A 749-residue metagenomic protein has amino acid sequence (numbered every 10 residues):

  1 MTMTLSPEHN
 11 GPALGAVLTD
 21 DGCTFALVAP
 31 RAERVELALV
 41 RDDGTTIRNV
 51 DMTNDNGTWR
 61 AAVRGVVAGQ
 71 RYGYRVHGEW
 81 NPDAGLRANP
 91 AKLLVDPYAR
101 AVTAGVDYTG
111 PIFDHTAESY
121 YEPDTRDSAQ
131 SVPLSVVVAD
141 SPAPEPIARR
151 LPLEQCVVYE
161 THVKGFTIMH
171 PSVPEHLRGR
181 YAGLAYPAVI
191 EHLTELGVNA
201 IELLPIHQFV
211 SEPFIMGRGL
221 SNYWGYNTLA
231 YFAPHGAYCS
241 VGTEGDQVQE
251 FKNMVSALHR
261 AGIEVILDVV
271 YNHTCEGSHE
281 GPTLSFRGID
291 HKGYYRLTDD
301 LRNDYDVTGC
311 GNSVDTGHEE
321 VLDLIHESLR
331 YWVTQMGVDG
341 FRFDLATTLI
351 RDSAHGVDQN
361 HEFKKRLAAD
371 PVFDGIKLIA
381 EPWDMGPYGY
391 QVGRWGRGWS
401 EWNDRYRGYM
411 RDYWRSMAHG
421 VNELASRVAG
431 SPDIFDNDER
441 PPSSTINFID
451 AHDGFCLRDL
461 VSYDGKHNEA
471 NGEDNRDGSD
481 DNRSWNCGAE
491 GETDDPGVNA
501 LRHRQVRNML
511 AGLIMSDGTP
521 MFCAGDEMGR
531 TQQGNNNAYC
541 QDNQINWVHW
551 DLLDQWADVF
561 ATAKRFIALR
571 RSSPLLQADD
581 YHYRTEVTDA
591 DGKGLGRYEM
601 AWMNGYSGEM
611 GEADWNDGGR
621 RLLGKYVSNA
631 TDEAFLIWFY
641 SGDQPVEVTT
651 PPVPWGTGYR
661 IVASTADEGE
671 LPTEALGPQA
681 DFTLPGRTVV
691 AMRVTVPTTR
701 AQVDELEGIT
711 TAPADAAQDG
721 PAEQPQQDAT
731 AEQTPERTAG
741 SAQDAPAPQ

Functional and structural regions predicted by a protein language model:
M1-Y159, K164, T493, V498-H503 (+3 more regions): Carbohydrate-interacting/catalytic domains
L27, Y74, T161, L203 (+9 more regions): Conserved, mostly hydrophobic/aromatic
E33, N199-I201, D339, T519-P520: Short acidic/polar active-site loop segments enriched in Thr and Asp
R48, H170-P187, Y463-N468, G669-A680: Short, polar loop/linker segments at the starts of domains and inter-domain junctions
V76-A143, E212-N227, A261, G281-Y305 (+2 more regions): Core domains of carbohydrate- and sulfate-ester-processing enzymes
V157-Y159, I201, V265-L267, F341 (+2 more regions): Hydrophobic faces of well-ordered beta-strands that scaffold small-molecule active sites in alpha/beta enzyme cores
H162-V338, L345-A369, I434: Substrate-binding/active-site clefts of carbohydrate-active enzymes
I350-S353, D358-A524, G529, N537-Q541 (+3 more regions): Conserved alpha/beta catalytic core and glycan-binding cleft of carbohydrate-active enzymes
